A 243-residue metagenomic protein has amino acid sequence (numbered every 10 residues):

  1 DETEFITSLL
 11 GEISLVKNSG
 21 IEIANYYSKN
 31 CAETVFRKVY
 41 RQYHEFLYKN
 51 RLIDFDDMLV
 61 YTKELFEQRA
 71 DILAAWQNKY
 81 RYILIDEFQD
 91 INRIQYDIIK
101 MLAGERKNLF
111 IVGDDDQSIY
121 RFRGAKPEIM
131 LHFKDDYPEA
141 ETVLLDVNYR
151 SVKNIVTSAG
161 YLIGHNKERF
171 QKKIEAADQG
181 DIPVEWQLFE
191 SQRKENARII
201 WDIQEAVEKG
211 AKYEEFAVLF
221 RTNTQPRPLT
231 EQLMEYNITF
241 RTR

Functional and structural regions predicted by a protein language model:
D1-Y80, K107, P127, P183 (+3 more regions): A basic/glycine-biased coupling hinge at the interface between accessory DNA-binding modules
N78, L84-I85, Q89-R243: Conserved motor-region signature of P-loop NTPase helicases/translocases
